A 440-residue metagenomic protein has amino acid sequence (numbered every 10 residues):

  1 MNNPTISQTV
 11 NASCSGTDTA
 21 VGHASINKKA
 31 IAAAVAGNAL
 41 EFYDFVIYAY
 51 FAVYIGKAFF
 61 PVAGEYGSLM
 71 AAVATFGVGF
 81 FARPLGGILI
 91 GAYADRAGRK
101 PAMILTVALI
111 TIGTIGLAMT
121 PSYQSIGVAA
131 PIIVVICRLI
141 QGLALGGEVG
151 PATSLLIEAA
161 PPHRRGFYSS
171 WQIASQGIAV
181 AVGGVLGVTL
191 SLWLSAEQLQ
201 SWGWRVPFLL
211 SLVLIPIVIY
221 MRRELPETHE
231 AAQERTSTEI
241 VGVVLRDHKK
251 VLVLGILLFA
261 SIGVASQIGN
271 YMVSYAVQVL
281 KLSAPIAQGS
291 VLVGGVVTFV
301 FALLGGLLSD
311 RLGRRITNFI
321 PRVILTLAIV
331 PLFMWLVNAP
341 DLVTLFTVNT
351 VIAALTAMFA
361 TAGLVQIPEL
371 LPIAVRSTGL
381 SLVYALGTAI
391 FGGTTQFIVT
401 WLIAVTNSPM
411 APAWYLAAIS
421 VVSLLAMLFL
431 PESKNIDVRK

Functional and structural regions predicted by a protein language model:
A49, K249-V297, G392-Q396: Extracytoplasmic gate region of multi-pass secondary transporters
A52-L85: Extracellular/periplasmic helix-loop-helix junction of adjacent transmembrane segments in MFS-like secondary
G87-G98, A302-R314: Helix-to-loop junctions at the C-terminal end of transmembrane segments in multipass secondary transporters
R96-A108, R311-V323: Cytoplasmic membrane-interface "Motif A"-like loop-to-helix N-cap segments of 12-TM Major Facilitator Superfamily
A108-I126, I324-A339: C-terminal ends and interior cores of transmembrane alpha-helices in multi-pass membrane transporters/permeases
F167-S191, V383-T395: Glycine-rich segments within core transmembrane alpha-helices of 12-TM secondary carriers
I316-A362: C-terminal transmembrane helical hairpin of 12-TM major facilitator-type secondary transporters
I373-V405: A late C-terminal transmembrane helix in Major Facilitator Superfamily
